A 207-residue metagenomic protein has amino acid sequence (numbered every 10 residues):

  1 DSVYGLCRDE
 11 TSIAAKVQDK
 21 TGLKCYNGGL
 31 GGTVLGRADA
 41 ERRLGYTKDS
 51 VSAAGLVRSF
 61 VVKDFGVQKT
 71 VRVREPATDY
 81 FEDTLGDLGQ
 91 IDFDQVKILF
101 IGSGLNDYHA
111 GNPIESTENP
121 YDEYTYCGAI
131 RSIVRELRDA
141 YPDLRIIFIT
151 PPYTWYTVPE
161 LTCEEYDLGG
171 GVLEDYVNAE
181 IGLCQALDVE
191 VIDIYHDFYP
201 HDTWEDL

Functional and structural regions predicted by a protein language model:
D1-S50: Serine-esterase "nucleophile elbow" of acetyl-processing enzymes
S2-G5, L30-L35, L105-A110, P152-Y156 (+1 more regions): Solvent-exposed loop/turn segments at secondary-structure junctions within structured extracellular/periplasmic domains
R8-S12, P120-G128, D167-E174: Soluble non-cytosolic domains of exported or imported proteins
K24-G29, K97-G102, R145-T150, E190-D193: Structural recognition of the beta-strand scaffold that forms the well-ordered cores of secreted hydrolase catalytic
A40-G45, P151-L207: Catalytic His-Asp segment of secreted/periplasmic serine-dependent ester chemistry enzymes
T47-Y124: Oxyanion-hole/transition-state-stabilizing segment in secreted/luminal serine hydrolases and related acyltransferases
F100-N112, V134-L173: Active-site segments of SGNH/GDSL-like serine hydrolases that catalyze O-acetyl group transfer/hydrolysis on lipids
I130-V134, V177: Generic structural signal for well-ordered alpha-helices, preferentially at hydrophobic/aromatic core positions
